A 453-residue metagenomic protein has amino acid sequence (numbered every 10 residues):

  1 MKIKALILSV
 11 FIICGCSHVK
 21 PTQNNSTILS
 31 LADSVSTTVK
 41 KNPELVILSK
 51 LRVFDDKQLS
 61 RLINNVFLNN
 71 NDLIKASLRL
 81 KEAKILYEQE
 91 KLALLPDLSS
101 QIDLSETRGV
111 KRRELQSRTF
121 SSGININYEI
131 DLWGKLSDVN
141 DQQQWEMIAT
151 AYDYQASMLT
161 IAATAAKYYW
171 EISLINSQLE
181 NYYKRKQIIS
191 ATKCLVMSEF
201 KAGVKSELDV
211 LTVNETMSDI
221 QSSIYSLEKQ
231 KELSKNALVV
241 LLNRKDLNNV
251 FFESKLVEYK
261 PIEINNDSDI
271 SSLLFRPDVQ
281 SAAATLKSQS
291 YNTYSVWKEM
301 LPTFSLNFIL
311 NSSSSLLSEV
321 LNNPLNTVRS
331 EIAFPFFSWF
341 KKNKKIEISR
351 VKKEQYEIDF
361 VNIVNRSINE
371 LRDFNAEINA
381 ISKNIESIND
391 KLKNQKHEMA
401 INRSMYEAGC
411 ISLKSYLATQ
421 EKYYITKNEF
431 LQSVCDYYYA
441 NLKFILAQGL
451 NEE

Functional and structural regions predicted by a protein language model:
K2-S9: Sec-dependent signal peptide recognition, specifically the positively charged N-region followed immediately by
I13-G15: C-terminal motif of bacterial Sec signal peptides marking the signal peptidase cleavage site
S17, L136, W145, A151-S268 (+5 more regions): Periplasmic alpha-helical coiled-coil/stalk elements that build and connect Gram-negative outer-membrane
S17-E88, E253, V257-K287, V364: Bacterial Sec-pathway N-terminal export signals of envelope proteins
I74, L94-S117, N127-A156, T160 (+3 more regions): Small/polar (Gly/Ser/Thr/Ala-rich) solvent-exposed segments that form structured loops/beta-strands/short helices used
F120-I126, S268, N326-I332: Hydrophobic, lipid-facing positions within transmembrane beta-strands of outer-membrane proteins
F200-V204, Y406-C410, A447: A short glycine-centered flexible hinge/capping loop motif at secondary-structure junctions
D246-N248, K260, E429-E453: Acidic, low-complexity, intrinsically disordered peripheral segments
